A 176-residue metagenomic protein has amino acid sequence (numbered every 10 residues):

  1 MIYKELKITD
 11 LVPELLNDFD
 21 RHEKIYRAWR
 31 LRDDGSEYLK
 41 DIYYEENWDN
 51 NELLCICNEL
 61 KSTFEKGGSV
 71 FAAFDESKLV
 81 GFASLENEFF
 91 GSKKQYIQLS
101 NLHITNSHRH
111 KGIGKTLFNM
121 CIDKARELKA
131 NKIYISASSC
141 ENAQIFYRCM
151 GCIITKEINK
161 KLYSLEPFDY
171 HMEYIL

Functional and structural regions predicted by a protein language model:
T9-L11, D18-Q95, S100, T105 (+2 more regions): Acetyl-CoA-dependent GNAT
L85, I154-T155: Short beta-strand "wing" residues that participate in macromolecule-binding interfaces
N101-I104, H110-D123, R148-C149: Conserved acetyl-CoA-binding loop-helix of GNAT-fold acetyltransferases
A125-S138: Conserved GNAT acetyl-CoA-binding A-motif
S136-C140, Q144, R148-M150, E157-L176: C-terminal "cap" of GNAT-fold acetyltransferases
